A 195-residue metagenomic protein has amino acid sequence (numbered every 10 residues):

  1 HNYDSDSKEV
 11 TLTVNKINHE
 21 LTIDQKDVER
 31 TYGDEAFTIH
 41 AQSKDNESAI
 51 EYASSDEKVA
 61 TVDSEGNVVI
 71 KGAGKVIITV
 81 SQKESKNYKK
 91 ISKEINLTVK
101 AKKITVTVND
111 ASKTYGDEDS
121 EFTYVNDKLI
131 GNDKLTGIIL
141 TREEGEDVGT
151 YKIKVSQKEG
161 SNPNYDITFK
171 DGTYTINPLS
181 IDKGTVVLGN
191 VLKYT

Functional and structural regions predicted by a protein language model:
H1-T195: Solvent-exposed beta-strand/loop surfaces, strongest in extracytoplasmic domains of secreted and cell-surface proteins
